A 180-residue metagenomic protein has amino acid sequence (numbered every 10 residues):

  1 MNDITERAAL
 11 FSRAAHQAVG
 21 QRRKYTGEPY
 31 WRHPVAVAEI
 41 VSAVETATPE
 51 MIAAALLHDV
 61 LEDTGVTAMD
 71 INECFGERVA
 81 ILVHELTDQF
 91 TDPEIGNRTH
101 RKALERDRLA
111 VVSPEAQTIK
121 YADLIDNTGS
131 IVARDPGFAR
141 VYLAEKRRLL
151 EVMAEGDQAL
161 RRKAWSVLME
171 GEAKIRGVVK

Functional and structural regions predicted by a protein language model:
M1-K180: Active-site helical microenvironments for divalent-metal-assisted chemistry
